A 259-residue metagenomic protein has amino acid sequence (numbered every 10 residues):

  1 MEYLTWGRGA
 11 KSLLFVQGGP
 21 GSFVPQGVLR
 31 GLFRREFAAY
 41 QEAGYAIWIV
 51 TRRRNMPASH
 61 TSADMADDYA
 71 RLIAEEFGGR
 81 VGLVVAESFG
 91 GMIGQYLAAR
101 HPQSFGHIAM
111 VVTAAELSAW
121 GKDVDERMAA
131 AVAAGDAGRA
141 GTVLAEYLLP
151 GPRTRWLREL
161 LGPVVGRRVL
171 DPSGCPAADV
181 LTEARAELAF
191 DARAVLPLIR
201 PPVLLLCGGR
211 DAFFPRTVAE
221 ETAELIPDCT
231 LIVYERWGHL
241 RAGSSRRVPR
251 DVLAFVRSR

Functional and structural regions predicted by a protein language model:
M1-P57: Conserved HGGG/HGGXW glycine-rich cap/lid loop of the alpha/beta-hydrolase fold
D64-G82: Conserved acidic catalytic loop of the alpha/beta-hydrolase fold
V85-G90, G94: Gly/Ala-rich beta-loop-alpha elbow adjacent to hydrolase catalytic centers
Q95, A99, H107-G135: Flexible "cap/lid" loop of the alpha/beta hydrolase fold
A119-G121, R139-A186, V195: Conserved alpha/beta-hydrolase catalytic His-Asp/Glu region
I199, L205-C207, D211: Short beta-strand/loop motif that positions the catalytic acidic residue of the alpha/beta-hydrolase fold
A212-V218: Conserved alpha/beta-hydrolase "acid-adjacent" motif
D228-R259: Catalytic active-site module of serine/aspartate enzymes centered on a nucleophile-bearing elbow/loop
